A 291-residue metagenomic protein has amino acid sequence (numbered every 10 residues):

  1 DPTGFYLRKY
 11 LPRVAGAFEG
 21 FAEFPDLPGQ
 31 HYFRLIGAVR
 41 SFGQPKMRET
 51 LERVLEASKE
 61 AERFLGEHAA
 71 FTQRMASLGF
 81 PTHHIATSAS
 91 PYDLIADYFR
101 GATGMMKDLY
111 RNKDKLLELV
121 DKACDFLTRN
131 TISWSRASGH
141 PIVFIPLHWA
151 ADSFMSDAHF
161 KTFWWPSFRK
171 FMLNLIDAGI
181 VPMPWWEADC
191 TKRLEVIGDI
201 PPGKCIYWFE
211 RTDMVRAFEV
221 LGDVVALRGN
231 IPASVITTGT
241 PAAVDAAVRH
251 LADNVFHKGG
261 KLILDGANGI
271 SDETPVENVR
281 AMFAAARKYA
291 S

Functional and structural regions predicted by a protein language model:
D1-S291: Catalytic cores of TIM-barrel enzymes
